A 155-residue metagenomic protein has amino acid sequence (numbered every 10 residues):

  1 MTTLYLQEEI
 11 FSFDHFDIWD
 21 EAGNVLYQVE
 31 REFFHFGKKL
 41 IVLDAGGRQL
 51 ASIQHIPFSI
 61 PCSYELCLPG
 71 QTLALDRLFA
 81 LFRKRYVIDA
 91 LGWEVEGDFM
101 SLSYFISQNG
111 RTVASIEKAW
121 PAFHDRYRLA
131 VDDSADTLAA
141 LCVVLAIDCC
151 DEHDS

Functional and structural regions predicted by a protein language model:
M1-S155: Intrinsically disordered, low-complexity proline/glycine-rich segments
